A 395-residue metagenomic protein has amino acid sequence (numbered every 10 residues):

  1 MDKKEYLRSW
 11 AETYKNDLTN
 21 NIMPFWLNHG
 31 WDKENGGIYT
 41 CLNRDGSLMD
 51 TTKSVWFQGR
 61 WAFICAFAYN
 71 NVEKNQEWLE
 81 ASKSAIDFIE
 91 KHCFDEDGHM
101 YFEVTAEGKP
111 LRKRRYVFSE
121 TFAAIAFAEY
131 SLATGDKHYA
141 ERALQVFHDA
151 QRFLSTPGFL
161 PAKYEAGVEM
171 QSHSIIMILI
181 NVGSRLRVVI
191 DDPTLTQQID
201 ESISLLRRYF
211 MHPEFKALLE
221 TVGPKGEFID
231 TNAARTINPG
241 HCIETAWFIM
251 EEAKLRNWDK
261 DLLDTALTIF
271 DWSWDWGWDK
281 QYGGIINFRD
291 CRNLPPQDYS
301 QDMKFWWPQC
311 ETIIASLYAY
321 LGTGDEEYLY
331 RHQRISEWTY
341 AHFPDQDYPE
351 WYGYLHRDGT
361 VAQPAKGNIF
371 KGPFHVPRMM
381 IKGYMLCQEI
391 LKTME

Functional and structural regions predicted by a protein language model:
M1-E395: Glycan-recognition and catalytic cores of secretory/periplasmic carbohydrate-active enzymes
